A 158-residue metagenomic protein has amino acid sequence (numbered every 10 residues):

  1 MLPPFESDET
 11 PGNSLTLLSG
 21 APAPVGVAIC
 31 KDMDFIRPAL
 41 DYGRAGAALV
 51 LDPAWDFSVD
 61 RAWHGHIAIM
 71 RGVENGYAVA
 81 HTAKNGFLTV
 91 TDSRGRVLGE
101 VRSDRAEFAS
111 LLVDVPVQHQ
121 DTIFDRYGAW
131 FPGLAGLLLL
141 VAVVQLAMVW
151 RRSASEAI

Functional and structural regions predicted by a protein language model:
M1-I158: Enzyme catalytic cores with a strong preference for nitrogen-chemistry domains
